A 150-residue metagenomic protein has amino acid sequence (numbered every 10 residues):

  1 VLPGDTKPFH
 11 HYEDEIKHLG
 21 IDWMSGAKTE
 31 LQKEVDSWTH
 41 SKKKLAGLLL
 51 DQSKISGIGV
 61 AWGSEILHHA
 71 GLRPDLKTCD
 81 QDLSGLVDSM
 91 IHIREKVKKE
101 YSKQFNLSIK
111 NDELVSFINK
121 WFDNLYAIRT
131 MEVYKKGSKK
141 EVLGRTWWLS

Functional and structural regions predicted by a protein language model:
V1-L72, D80-D88, L143, L149: Phosphate/anion-contacting hairpin/loop surfaces
S41-L45, S56, I93-Q104: Short secondary-structure junctions and interdomain/linker hinges
K77-E100: Charge-dense polyanion-binding interfaces
E95-S150: C-terminal accessory segment of soluble enzyme catalytic cores
